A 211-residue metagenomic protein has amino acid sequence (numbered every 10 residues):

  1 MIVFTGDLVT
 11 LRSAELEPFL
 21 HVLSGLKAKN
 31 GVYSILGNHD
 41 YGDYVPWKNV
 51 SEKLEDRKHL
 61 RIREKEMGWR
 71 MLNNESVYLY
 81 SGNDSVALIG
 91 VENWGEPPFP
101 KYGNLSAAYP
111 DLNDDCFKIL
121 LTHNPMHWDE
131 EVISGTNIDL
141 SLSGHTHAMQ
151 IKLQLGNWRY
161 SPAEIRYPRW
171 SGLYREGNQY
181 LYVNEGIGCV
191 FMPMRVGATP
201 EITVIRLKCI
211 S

Functional and structural regions predicted by a protein language model:
M1-S211: Soluble catalytic domains of enzymes that build or remodel membrane lipids, polysaccharides, and related
